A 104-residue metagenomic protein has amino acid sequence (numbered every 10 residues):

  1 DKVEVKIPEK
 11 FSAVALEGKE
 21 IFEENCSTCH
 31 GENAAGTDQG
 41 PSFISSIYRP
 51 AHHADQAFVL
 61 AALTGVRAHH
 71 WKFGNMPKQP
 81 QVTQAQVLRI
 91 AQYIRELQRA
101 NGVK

Functional and structural regions predicted by a protein language model:
D1-I21: Electrostatic cytochrome c docking/interface patches
E4, C26, G36-D38: A short alpha-helix capping/helix-coil boundary motif
F11, A51, T83: Short, conserved glycine- and acidic-residue-centered signature motifs in active-site or ligand-binding loops
A15, K19, G31-L63, K78: Gly/Gly-Pro-rich "capping" loops immediately C-terminal to redox-active cysteine motifs in periplasmic/lumenal
G18, F22-E32, M76, I90-I94: The canonical Cys-X-X-Cys-His
T37-I44, T64-L97, G102-V103: Axial heme c-ligation environment in periplasmic c-type cytochrome domains
